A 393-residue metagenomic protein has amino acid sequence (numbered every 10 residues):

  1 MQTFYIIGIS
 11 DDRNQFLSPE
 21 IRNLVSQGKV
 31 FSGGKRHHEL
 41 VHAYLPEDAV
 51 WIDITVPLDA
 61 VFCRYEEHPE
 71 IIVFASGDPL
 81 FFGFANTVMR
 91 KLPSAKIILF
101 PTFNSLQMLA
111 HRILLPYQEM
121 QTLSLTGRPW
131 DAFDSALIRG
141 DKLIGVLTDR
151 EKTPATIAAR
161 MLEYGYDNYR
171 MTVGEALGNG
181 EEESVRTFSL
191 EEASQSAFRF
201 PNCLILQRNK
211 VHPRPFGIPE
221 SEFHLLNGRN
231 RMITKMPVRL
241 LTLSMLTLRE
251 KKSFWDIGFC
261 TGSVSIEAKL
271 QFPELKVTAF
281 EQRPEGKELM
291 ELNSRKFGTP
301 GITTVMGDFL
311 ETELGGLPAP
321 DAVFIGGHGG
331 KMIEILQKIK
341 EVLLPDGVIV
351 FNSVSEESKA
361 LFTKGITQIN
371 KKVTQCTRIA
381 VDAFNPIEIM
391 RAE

Functional and structural regions predicted by a protein language model:
M1-I6, P19, E70-I71, D141-R231: A contiguous loop/helix-start segment that scaffolds small-molecule binding in enzyme catalytic cores
M1-I98, Q107, E274-V277, E281-R283 (+1 more regions): Class I S-adenosyl-L-methionine
P19, S76-G140, M306, L310 (+3 more regions): Class I SAM-dependent methyltransferase SAM-binding "motif I" and its flanking Rossmann-like core
K251-C260: Conserved class I S-adenosyl-L-methionine
T261-P273: Conserved SAM-binding loop of SAM-dependent methyltransferases across substrates and taxa, primarily the Class I
F272, L343-P345: Helix-to-beta-strand junctions that scaffold the AdoMet/dcAdoMet cofactor pocket in Class I SAM-dependent enzymes
M290-E291: Conserved SAM-binding loop
D346-V354, S358: Conserved beta-strand signature within the Rossmann-like core of class I S-adenosyl-L-methionine
